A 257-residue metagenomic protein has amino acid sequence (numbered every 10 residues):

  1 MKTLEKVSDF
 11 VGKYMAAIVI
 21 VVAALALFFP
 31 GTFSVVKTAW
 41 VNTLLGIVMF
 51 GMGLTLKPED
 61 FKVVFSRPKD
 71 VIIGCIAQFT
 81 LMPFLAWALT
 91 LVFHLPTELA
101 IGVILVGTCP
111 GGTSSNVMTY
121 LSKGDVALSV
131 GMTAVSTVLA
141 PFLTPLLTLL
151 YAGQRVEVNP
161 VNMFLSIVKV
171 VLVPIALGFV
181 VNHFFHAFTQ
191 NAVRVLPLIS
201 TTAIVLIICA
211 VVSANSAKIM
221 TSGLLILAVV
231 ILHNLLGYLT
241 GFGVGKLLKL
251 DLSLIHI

Functional and structural regions predicted by a protein language model:
M1-L91, L149, G153-L252: Structural signature of multi-pass alpha-helical membrane transport proteins
A77-L85, T108-S114, S129-L149, V168-V171: Membrane-embedded alpha-helical segments of transport systems, primarily multispan ion/solute transporters
T90-C109, T113-V138, V158-N159: Membrane-interface helix-loop-helix junctions at boundaries between adjacent transmembrane segments
K123, T133-A140, G153, N182 (+1 more regions): Short acidic/polar capping segments at secondary-structure boundaries
I255-I257: Conserved small/polar residues in nucleotide/adenosyl-binding loops
